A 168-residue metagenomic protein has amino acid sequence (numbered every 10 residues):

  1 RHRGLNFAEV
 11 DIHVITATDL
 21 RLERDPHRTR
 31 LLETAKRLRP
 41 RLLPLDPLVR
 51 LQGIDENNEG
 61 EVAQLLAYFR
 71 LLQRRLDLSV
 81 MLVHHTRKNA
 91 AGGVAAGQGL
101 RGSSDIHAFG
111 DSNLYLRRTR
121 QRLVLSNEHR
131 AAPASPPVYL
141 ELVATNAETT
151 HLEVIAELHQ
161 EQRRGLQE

Functional and structural regions predicted by a protein language model:
R1-G60, Q64, L71, R118: Conserved inter-motif catalytic segment of the P-loop NTP-binding fold
F7, R24, L142-A144, V154 (+1 more regions): Generic detector of low-complexity/intrinsically disordered segments and short hydrophobic N-terminal stretches
T16, H129, A156: Pocket-edge structural micro-motifs
R21-L22, E56, L100, A156 (+1 more regions): Charge-dense, low-complexity intrinsically disordered segments
H27, I106, L123, G165-L166: Alpha-helical structural motif
R39, E148-E168: DNA transaction DNA-binding modules
L42, R50, G60-L152: Phosphate-binding/switch region of NTP-binding enzymes
